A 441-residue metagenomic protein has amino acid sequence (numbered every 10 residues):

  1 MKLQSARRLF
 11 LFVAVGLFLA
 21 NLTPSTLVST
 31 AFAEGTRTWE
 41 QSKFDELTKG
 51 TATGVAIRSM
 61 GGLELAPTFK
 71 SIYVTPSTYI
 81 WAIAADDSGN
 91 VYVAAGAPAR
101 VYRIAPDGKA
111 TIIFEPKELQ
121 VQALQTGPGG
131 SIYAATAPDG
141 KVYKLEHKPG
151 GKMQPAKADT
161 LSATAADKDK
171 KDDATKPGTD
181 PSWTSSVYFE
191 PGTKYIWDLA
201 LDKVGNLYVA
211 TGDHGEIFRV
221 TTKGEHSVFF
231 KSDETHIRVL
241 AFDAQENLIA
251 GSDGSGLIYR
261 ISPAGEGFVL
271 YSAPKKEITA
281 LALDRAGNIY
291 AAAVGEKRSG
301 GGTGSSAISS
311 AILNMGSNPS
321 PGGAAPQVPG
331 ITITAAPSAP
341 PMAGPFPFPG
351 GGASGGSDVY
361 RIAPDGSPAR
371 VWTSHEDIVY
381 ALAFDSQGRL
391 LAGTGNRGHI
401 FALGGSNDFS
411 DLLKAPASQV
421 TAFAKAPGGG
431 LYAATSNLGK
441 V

Functional and structural regions predicted by a protein language model:
G35-T68, P149-P181, F218, Y259 (+2 more regions): Blade/loop signatures of beta-propeller domains
D45-V93, A97, I196-D198, P340 (+1 more regions): Beta-strand-rich domains and repeat architectures in extracellular enzymes and scaffolds, especially beta-propellers
I72-P76, I113-K117, Y188-G192, F229-D233 (+3 more regions): Surface loop/turn motifs at the tips and blade-to-blade linkers of beta-strand repeat domains
W81-A82, Q122-A123, D198, R238-V239 (+3 more regions): Conserved beta-strand position repeated once per blade in WD40 beta-propeller domains
A85-S88, T126-G129, L201-V204, F242-Q245 (+3 more regions): Residue-level detector of Asp-centered blade-edge/turn motifs that repeat once per structural unit in beta-propeller
N90-V93, S131-A134, N206-V209, N247-A250 (+4 more regions): Conserved beta-propeller blade signature
A97, P138, K148, D213 (+5 more regions): Residue-level signature of beta-propeller blades and closely related beta-rich strand-turn architectures in secreted
R100-R103, K141-K144, E216-R219, G256-R260 (+3 more regions): A short loop-to-beta-strand structural motif that recurs across blades of beta-propeller domains
